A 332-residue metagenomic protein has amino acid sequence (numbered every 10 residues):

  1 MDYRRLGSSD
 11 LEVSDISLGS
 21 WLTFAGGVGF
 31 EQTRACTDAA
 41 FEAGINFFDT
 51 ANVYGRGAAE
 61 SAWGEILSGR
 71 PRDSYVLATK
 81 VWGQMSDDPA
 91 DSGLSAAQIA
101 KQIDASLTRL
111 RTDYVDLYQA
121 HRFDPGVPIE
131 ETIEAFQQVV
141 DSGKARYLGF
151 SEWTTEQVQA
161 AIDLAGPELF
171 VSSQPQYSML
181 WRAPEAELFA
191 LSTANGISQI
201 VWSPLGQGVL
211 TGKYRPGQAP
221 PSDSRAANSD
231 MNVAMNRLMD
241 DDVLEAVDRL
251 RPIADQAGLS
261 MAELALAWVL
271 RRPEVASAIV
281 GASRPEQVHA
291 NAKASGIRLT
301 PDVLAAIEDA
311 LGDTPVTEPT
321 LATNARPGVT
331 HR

Functional and structural regions predicted by a protein language model:
M1-Y75: N-terminal binding-site loop/beta-alpha segment at the start of enzyme catalytic domains that lines or forms
L6, L18, T33, A40 (+14 more regions): Conserved, mostly hydrophobic/aromatic
S8-A25, A78-D91, Y114, Q119: N-terminal small/glycine-rich loop or linker at the start of catalytic domains across soluble metabolic enzymes
D15-S17, N46-F47, S74-A78, Y114-L117 (+4 more regions): Structural preference for beta-strand elements that scaffold enzyme active sites
W21, A51-V53, K80-Q84, A120-F123 (+4 more regions): Active-site beta-loop-alpha junctions enriched in small/polar residues
E42, S86-A183, E187: Glycine/proline-rich, positively charged, aromatic-decorated active-site loop/lid region on the catalytic face
P184-S224, S260: Aromatic-lined glycan-binding groove of carbohydrate-active enzymes
Q218-P252, Q256, R271-A276, S283-P285 (+1 more regions): Terminal-tail/helix-coil boundary detector
